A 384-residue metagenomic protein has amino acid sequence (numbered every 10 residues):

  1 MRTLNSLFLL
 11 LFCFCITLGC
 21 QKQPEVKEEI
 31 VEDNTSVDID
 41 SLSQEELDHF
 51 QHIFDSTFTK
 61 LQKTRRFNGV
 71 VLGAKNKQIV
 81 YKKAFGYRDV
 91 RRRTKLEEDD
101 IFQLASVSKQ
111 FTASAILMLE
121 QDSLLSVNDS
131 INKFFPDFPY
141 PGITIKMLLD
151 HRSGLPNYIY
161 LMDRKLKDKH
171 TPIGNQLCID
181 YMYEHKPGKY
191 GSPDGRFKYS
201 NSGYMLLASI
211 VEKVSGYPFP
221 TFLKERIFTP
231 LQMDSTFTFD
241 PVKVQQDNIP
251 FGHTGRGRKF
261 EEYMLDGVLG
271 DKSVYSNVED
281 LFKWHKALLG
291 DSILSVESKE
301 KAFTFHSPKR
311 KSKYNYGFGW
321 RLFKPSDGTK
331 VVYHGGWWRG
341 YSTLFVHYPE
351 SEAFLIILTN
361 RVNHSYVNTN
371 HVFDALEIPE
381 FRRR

Functional and structural regions predicted by a protein language model:
M1-F8: Bacterial N-terminal signal peptides that target proteins for export
T17-G19: C-terminal motif of bacterial Sec signal peptides marking the signal peptidase cleavage site
Q21-N34: Bacterial Sec signal peptide processing site at the extreme N-terminus
K22-Q23, P325-T329, V362-R384: Short, gly/Ser/Thr-rich active-site loops of penicillin-recognizing serine hydrolases
S43-F102, L124-N128, K259, P379: Short, conserved catalytic-motif segment at the N-terminal edge
Q62-V70, R91-L148, Y190-S200, L269-K272 (+1 more regions): Short active-site loop at a secondary-structure junction that contains or immediately precedes the catalytic residue(s)
I143-R339: Short, surface-exposed loop or secondary-structure junction motifs that flank catalytic or metal-binding residues
L344-V346, S351-R361: Short, well-ordered beta-strand elements
